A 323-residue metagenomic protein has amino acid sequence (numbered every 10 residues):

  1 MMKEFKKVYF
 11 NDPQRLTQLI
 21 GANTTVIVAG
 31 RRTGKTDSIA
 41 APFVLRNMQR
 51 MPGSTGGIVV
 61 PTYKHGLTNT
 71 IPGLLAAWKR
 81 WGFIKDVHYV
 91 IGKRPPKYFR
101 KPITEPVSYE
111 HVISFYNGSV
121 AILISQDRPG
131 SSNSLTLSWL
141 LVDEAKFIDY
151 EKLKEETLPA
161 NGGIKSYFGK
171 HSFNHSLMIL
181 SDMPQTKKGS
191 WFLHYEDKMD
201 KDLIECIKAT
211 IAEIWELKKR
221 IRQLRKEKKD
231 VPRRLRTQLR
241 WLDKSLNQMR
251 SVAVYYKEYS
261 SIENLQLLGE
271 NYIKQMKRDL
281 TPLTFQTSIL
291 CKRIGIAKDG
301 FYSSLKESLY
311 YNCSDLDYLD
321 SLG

Functional and structural regions predicted by a protein language model:
M1-T25: Pre-P-loop entry segment of helicase/translocase ATPase cores
V26-R94: Conserved P-loop
T33-G34, G66, S132, I148-E151 (+1 more regions): Catalytic P-loop NTPase motifs of RecA-like helicase/translocase cores
P42, N69-A77, K152-A160, W191-Y195 (+1 more regions): Alpha-helical scaffold elements adjacent to nucleotide-binding pockets in ATP/GTP-utilizing enzyme cores
L67-T136: Inter-Walker segment of RecA-like/P-loop motor cores
D143-A145: Walker B catalytic acidic pair
F147-L267: ASCE P-loop NTPase helicase motor core
E227-L239, Q248-G323: ATPase catalytic-site recognition across NTP-hydrolyzing enzymes
